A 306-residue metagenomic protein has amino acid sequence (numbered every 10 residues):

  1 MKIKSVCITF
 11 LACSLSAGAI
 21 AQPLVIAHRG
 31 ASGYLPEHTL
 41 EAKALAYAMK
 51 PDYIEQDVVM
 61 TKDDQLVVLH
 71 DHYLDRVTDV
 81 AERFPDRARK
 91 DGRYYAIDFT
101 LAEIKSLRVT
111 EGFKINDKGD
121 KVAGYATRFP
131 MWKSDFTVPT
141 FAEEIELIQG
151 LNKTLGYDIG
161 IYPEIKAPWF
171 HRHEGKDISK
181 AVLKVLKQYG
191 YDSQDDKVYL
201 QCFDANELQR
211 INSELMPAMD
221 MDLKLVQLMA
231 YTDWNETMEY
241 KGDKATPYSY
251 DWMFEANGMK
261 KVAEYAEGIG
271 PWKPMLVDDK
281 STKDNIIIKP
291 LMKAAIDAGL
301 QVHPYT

Functional and structural regions predicted by a protein language model:
M1-C7: Bacterial N-terminal signal peptides that target proteins for export
I8-F10, Y34-L35: A periodicity- and composition-biased signal for non-globular, repetitive helical segments
T9, A19-I20: Cleavable N-terminal signal peptides
S14-A17: N-terminal signal peptide c-region/cleavage motif recognized by signal peptidases
I20-T306: Phosphate-group recognition and catalysis centered on beta-loop-alpha active-site segments
